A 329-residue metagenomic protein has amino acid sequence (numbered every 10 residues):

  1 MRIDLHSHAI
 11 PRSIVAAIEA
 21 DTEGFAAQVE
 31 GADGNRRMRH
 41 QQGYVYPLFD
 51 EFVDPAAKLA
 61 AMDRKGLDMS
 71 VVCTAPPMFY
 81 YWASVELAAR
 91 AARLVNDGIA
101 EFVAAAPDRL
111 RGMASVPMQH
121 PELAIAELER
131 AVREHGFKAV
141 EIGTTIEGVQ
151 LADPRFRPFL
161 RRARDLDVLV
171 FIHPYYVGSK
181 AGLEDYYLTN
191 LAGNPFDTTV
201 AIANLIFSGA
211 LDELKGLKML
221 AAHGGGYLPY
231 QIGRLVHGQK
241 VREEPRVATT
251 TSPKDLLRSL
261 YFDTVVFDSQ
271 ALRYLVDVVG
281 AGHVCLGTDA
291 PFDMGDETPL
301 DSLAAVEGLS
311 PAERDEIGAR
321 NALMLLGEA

Functional and structural regions predicted by a protein language model:
M1, L5, R12-M69, D97-A105 (+6 more regions): Mid-to-C-terminal alpha-helical segments outside catalytic/metal-binding sites
I3-L5, S70-V72, R111-A114, V140-I142 (+4 more regions): Hydrophobic faces of well-ordered beta-strands that scaffold small-molecule active sites in alpha/beta enzyme cores
H8, T145, Y175-Y176, G225 (+1 more regions): Catalytic metal-binding/acid-base residues of hydrolase active sites
P11-D50, V177-F196, L235-L257: Active-site gating loops and adjacent loop-to-helix segments of metal-dependent hydrolytic enzymes
Q41-Q42, P107-G112, G136-V140, K215-G216 (+2 more regions): Short, surface-exposed connector motifs at secondary-structure boundaries
D68-L205: Active-site gating/metal-coordination segments in enzymes
T199-I202, V241-R246, T264-D268: A general structural motif
I206-G209, E213-D255: Aromatic-lined glycan-binding groove of carbohydrate-active enzymes
